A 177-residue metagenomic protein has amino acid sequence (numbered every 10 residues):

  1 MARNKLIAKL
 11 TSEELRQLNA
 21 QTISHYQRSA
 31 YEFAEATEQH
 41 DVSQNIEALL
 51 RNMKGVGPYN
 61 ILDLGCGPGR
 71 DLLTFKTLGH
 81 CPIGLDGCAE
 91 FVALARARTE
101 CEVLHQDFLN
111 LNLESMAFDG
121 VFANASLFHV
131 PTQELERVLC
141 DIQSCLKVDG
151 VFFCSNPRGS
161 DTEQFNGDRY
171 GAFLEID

Functional and structural regions predicted by a protein language model:
A2-I61, P68-N112, Q133-R137, D141 (+1 more regions): Class I (Rossmann-like) S-adenosyl-L-methionine-dependent methyltransferase catalytic domain, capturing the SAM-binding
P58, L64, A123-S126: A general, composition-driven signal for non-globular sequence regions
L109-V121: A short acidic, Gly/Pro-enriched loop at the edge of an enzyme's catalytic core that lines a small-molecule cofactor
G120-E134: A short SAM/SAH-binding and catalytic strip from SAM-dependent methyltransferases
